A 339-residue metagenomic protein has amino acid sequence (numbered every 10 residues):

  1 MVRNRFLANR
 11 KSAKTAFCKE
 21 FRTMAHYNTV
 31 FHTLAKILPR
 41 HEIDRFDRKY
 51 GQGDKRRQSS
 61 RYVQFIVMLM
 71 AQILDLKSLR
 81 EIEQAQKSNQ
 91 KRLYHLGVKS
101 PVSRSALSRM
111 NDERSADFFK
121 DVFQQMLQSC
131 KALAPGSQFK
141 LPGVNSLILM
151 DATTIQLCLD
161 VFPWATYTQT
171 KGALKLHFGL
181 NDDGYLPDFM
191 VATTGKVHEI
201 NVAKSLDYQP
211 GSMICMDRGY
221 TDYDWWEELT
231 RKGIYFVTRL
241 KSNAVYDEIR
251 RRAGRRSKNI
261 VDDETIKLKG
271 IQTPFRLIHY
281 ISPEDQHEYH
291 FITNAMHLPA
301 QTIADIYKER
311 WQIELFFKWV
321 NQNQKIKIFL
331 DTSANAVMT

Functional and structural regions predicted by a protein language model:
V2-E81, A85, D112-R114, D121-Q125 (+4 more regions): Single, function-defining residue in the core of a domain
K87, V102, A106, Y208: Acidic/polar active-site rim loop that often engages polyanionic ligands
K87-G97: Extended, structured, electrostatic nucleic-acid-contact surfaces
H95-R114: Major-groove recognition helix of helix-turn-helix-like DNA-binding domains
A165: A glycine- and small-aliphatic-rich helix-loop capping segment at beta-alpha/alpha-beta transitions that lines
